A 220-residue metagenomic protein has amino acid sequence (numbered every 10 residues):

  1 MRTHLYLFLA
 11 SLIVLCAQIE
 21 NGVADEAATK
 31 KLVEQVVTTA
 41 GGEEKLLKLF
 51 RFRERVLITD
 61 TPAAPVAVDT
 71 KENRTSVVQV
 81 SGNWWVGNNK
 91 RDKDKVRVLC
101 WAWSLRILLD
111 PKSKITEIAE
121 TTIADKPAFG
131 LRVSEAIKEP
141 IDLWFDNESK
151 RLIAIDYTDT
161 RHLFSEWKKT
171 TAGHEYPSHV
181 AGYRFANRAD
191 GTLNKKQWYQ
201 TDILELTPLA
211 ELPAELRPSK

Functional and structural regions predicted by a protein language model:
M1-L5: Positively charged n-region of N-terminal signal peptides that target proteins for export
Y6-A17: Bacterial N-terminal signal peptides
L15, I19-R55: N-terminal leader/targeting segments and the immediate start of mature chains
D25-K31, T38, K45, V80-D142 (+2 more regions): Flexible, processing/modification-adjacent segments and terminal tails in exported/periplasmic/extracellular proteins
K45-N83: N-terminal, post-signal-peptide region of Sec/Tat-exported proteins
D60-V66, N89, D190-T192: Flexible, membrane-facing loop/turn or short amphipathic-helix motifs that contact lipid bilayers or gate lipid-binding
P127-S219: Gly/Pro-enriched, hydrophobic low-complexity segments that function as extracytoplasmic propeptides/linkers
